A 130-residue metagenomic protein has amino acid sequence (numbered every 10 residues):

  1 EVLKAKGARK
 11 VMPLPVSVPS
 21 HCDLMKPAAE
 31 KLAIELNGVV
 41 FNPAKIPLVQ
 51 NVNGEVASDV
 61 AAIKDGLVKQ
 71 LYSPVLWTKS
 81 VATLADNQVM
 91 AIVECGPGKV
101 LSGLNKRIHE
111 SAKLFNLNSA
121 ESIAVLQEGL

Functional and structural regions predicted by a protein language model:
E1-L130: Acyl-group transfer acyltransferase/transacylase scaffold of fatty acid/polyketide systems
